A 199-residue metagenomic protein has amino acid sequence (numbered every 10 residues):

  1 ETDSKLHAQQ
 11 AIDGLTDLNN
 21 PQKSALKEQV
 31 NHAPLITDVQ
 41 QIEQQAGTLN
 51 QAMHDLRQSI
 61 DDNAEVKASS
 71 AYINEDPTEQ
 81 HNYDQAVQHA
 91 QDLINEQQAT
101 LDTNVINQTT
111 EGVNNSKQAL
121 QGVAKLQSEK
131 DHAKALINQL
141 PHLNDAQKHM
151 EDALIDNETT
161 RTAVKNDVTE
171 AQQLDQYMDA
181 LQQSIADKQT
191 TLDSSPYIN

Functional and structural regions predicted by a protein language model:
E1-N199: Amphipathic alpha-helical assembly segments used for oligomerization, scaffolding, or translocation
